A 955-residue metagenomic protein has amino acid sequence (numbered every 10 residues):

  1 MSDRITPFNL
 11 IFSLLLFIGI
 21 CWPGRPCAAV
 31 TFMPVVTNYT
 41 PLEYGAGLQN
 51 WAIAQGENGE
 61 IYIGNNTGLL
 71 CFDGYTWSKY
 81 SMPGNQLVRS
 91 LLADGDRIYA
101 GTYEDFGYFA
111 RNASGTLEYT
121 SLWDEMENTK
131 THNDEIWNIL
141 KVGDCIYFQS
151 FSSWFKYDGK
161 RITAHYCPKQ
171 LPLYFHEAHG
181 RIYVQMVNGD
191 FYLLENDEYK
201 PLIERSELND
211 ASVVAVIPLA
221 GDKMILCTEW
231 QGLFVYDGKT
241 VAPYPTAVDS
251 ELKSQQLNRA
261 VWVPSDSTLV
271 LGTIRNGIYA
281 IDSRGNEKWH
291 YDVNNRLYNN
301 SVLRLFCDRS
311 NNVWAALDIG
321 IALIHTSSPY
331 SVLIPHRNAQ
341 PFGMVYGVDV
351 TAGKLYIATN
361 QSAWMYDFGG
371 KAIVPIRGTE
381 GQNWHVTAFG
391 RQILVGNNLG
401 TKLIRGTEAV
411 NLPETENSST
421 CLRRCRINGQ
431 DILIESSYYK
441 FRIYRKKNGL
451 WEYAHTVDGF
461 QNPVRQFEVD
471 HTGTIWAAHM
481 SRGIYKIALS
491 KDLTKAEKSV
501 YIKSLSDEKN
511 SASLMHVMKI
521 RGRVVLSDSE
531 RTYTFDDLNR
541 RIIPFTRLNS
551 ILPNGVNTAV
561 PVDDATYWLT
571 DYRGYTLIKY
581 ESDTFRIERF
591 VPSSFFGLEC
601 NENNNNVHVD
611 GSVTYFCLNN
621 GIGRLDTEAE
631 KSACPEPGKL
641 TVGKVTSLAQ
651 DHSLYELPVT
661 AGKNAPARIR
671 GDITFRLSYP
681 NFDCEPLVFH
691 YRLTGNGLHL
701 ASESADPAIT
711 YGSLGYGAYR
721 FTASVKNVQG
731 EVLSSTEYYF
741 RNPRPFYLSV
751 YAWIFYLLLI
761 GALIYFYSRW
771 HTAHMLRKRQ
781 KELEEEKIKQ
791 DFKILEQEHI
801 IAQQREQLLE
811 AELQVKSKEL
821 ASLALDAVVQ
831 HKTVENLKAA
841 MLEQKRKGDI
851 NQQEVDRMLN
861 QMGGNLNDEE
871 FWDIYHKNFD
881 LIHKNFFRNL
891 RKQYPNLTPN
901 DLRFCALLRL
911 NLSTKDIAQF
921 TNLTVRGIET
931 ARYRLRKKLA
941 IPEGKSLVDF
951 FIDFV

Functional and structural regions predicted by a protein language model:
S2-N742, S749-V750, I754-S768: Carboxylate-rich, polar loop motifs that coordinate divalent cations or form catalytic acidic clusters
K130-N133, L208-A211, T627-E630, C634-P635 (+4 more regions): Inter-domain helical "communication" segments and dimerization helices that couple sensory or membrane-embedded modules
F191, Y356, E806, E810-L813 (+1 more regions): Juxtamembrane/interfacial segments around transmembrane helices
S331-H336, A762-E835, A839: Cytosolic signal-transmission helices at domain junctions
S678-R720, S724-R741, M841-Q844, D856-V955: Cytosolic nucleotide-binding catalytic cores of signal-transduction proteins
